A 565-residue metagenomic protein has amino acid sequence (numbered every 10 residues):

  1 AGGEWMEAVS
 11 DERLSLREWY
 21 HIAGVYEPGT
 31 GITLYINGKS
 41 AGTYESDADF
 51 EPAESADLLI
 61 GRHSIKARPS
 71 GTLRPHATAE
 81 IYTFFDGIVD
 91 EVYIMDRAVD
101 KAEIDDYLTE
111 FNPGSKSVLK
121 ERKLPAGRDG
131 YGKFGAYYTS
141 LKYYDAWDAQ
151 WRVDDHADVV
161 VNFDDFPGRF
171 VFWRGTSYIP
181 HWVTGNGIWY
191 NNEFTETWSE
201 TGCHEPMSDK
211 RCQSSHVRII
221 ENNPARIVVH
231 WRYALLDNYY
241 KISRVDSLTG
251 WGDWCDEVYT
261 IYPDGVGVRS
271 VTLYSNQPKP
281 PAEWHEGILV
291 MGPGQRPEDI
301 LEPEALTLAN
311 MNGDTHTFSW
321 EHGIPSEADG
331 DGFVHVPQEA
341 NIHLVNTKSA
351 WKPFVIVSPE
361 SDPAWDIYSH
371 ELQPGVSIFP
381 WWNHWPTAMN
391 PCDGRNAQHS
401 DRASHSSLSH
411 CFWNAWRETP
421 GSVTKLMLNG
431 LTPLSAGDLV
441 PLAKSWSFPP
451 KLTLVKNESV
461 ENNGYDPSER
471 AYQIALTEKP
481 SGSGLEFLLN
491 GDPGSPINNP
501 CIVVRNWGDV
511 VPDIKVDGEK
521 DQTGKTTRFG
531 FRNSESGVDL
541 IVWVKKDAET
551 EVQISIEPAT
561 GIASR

Functional and structural regions predicted by a protein language model:
A1-V118: Extracellular glycan-associated modules
G2-S10, T72, Y240-I242, L248-W254 (+1 more regions): Secreted extracellular polysaccharide-interacting domains
V118-E196, N341-E371: Beta-strand-rich N-terminal accessory domains
F134-A146, Q338-N457, S534-V552, I556-P558: Beta-strand-rich recognition/accessory modules
T201-S270: Extended, loop-rich substrate-binding clefts of extracytoplasmic carbohydrate-active enzymes
V266-N310: Acidic (Asp/Glu-rich), glycine- and aromatic
P293-Y368: Polysaccharide-binding surfaces and accessory modules of carbohydrate-active proteins
G437-R565: C-terminal beta-sandwich/jelly-roll accessory domains of carbohydrate-active enzymes
